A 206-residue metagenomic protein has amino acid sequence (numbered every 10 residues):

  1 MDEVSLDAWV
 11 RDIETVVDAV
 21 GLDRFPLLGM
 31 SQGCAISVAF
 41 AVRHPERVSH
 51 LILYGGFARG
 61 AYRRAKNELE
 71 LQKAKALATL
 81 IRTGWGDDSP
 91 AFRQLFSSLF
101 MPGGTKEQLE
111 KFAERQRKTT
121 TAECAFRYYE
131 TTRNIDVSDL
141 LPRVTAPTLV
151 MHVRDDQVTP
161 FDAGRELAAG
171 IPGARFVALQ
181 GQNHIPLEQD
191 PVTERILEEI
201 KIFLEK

Functional and structural regions predicted by a protein language model:
M1-L28: Active-site loop/oxyanion-hole signature of alpha/beta-hydrolase fold enzymes
G29-G33, S37: Gly/Ala-rich beta-loop-alpha elbow adjacent to hydrolase catalytic centers
V38, V42-R43, V48-T83: Flexible "cap/lid" loop of the alpha/beta hydrolase fold
G86-T131, L140: Conserved alpha/beta-hydrolase catalytic His-Asp/Glu region
V144, V150-H152: Short beta-strand/loop motif that positions the catalytic acidic residue of the alpha/beta-hydrolase fold
A146, P160-A169: Short alpha-helix in the alpha/beta-hydrolase fold that links the catalytic acid
D155-T159: Acidic catalytic loop of the alpha/beta-hydrolase fold
A174-K206: Catalytic active-site module of serine/aspartate enzymes centered on a nucleophile-bearing elbow/loop
